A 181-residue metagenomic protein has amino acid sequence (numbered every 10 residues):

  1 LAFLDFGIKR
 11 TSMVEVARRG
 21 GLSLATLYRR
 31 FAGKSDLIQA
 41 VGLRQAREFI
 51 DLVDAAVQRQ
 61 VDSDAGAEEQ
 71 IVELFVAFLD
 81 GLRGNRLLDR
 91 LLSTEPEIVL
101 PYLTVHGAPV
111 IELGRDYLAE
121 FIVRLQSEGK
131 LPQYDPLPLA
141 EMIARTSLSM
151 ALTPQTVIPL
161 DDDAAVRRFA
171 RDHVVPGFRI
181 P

Functional and structural regions predicted by a protein language model:
A2-D36, A40: Helix-turn-helix
D5-K9, N85, E128: Short coil/turn segments at alpha/beta junctions that flank glycine-rich nucleotide-binding fingerprints
A40, D54-N85, L139-A140: Hydrophobic alpha-helical connector segments
L43-I50: Short, basic, alpha-helical segments at the C-terminal edge of helix-turn-helix-like DNA-binding modules
E48, G81-N85, P109, T146-T153 (+1 more regions): Phosphate/oxyanion-binding loops and surfaces in catalytic or ligand/nucleic-acid-binding neighborhoods
I50, E69, R90, V99-E128 (+1 more regions): Amphipathic alpha-helical packing segments from all-alpha helical-bundle domains
R90, Q126-D172, P181: Hydrophobic/aromatic-rich alpha-helical bundle segments in the mid-to-C-terminal region
